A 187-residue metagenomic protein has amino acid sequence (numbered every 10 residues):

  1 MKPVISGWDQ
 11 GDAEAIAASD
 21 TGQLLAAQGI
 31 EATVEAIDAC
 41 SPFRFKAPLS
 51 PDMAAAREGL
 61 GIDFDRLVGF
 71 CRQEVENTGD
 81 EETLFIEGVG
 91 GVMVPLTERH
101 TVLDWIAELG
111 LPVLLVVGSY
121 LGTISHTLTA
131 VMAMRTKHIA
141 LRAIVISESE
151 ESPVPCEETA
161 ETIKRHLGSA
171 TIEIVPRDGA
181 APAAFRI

Functional and structural regions predicted by a protein language model:
M1-G61, Q73: N-terminal phosphate/diphosphate-binding loop that engages ATP/GTP or pyrophosphate donors across diverse enzyme folds
K2, L114-V117, R142-E148: Short internal beta-strands
V4, V89-G90, Y120, S149 (+1 more regions): Anionic group-transfer/hydrolysis microenvironments
D20, F70, V102-W105, A130 (+2 more regions): A general structural detector for well-ordered alpha-helical segments in enzyme core domains, enriched
S50-L96, L103: Phosphate-binding/switch loop-helix module in NTP-utilizing enzymes
T97-Y120: Inter-motif core of Ras-like GTPase G domains
V131-I187: C-terminal lobe/tail of nucleotide-utilizing enzymes
